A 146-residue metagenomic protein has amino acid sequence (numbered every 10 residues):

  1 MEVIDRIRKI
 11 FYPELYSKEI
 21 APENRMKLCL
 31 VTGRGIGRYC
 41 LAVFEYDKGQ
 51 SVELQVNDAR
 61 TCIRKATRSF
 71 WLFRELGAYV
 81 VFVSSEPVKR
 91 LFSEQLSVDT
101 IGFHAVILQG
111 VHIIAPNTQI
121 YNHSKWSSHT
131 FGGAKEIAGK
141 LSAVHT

Functional and structural regions predicted by a protein language model:
M1-Y46: N-terminal, charge-rich interaction modules
I7, F11, R90-I101: Short, aromatic/basic amphipathic alpha-helical patches
I10-P13, S69, V144: Surface-exposed polar/charged interaction patches
V31-R38, T67-S69, V88-R90, H123-H129: Exposed acidic/polar residues on beta-strands and adjacent loops within beta-sheet cores, strongest in beta-propeller
G33-Q50, V83-P87, P116-N117: Short, flexible beta-strand-to-coil junctions
C40, F73-F82, A105, G110-V111: Hydrophobic beta-strand segments of well-ordered beta-sheets in folded domains
Q50-Q95: Catalytic cores of nucleic-acid endonucleases
Q95-T146: Charged, structured surface patches that assemble and position nucleic-acid processing machinery
